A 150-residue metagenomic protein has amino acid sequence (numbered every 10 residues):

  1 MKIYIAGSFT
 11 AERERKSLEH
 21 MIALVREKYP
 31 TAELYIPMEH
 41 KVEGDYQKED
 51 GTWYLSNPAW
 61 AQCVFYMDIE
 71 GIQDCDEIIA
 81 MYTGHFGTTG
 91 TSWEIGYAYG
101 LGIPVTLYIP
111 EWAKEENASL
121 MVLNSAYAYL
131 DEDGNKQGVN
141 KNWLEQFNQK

Functional and structural regions predicted by a protein language model:
M1-K150: Conserved catalytic or regulatory cores that recognize and/or transform ribose-phosphate-containing ligands
